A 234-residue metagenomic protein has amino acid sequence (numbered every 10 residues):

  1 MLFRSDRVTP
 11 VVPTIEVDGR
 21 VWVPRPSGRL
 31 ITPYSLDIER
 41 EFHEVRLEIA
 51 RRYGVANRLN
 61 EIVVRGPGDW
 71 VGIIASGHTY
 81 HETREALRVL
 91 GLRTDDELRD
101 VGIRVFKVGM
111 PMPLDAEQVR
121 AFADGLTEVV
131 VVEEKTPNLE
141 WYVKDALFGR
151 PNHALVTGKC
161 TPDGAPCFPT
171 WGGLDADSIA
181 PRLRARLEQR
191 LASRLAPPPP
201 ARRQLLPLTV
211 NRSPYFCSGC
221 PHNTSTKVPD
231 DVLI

Functional and structural regions predicted by a protein language model:
M1-W22, E128-E134, A185-A192: Structural signature of the thiamine diphosphate
F3-R4, L59-V64, T94-R104, A154-V156 (+1 more regions): Flexible, glycine/charged-enriched surface loops at secondary-structure junctions
F3-R65: Conformationally flexible catalytic loops at phosphate/diphosphate-handling active centers
F3-T14, R84-L87, A116-V119, E140-D145 (+2 more regions): Short acidic, glycine/serine/threonine-rich loops at helix termini
N57-V64, G68-A75, Y80-G149: Glycine-rich, anion-gripping cofactor-binding loops and their flanking helix/strand elements in enzyme active sites
K135-F216: Peripheral docking tails and interdomain loops at the edges of cofactor- or intermediate-handling domains
L208-T226, D230: Active-site pocket-lining segments that scaffold enzyme catalytic pockets across diverse folds
